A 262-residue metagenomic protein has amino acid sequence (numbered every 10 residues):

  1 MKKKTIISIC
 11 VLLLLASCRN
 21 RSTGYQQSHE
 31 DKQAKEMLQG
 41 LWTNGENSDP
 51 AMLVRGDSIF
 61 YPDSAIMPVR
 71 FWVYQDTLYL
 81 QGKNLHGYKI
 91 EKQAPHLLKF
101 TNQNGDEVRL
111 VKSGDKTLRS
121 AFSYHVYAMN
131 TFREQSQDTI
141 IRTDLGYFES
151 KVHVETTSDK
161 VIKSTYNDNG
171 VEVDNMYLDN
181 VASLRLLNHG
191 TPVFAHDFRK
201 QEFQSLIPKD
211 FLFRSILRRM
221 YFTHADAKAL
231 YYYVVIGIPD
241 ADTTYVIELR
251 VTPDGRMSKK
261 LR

Functional and structural regions predicted by a protein language model:
L14-S17: C-terminal motif of bacterial Sec signal peptides marking the signal peptidase cleavage site
R19-Y25: Bacterial lipoprotein signal-peptidase II cleavage site
Q26-P50, H125-I141: Tryptophan-anchored aromatic micro-motifs
N44-Y88, V173-T191: N-terminal glycine/threonine-rich, aromatic-flanked beta-hairpin/loop signature
L98-K99, F148-H153, K228-G237: Short beta-strand elements that form the blades of beta-propeller/WD-repeat-like and other beta-sheet-rich scaffold
D106-T165: Surface-exposed beta-loop interaction hotspot
V193-L212: Surface-exposed loop and turn segments in beta-propeller and other repeat-based domains that flank or scaffold
L206-P239: Acidic, glycine-rich flexible loop segments
